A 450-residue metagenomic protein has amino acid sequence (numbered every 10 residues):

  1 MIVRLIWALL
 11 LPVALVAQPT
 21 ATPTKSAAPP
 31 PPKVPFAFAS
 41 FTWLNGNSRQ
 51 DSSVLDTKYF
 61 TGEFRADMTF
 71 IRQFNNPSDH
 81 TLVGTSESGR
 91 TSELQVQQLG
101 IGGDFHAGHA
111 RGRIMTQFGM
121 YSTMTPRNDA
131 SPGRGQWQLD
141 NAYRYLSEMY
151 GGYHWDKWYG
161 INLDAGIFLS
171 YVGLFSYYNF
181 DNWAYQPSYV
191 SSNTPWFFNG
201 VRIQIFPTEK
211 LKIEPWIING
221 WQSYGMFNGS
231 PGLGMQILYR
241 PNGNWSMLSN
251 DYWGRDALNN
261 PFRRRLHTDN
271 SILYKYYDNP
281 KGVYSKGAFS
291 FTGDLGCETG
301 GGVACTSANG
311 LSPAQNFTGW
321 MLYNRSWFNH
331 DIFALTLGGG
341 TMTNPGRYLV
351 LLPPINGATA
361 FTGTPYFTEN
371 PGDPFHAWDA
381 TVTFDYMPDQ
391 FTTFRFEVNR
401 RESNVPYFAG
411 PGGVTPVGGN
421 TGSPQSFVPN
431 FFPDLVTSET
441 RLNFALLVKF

Functional and structural regions predicted by a protein language model:
L11-D79, F427, F450: N-terminal periplasmic/intermembrane-space "pro-region" immediately following the signal or transit peptide
K33, S88, T125, R134-L139 (+2 more regions): Outer-membrane beta-barrel pore domains
F41, N75-G89, T123-Y150, H154-Y239 (+2 more regions): Surface-exposed coil loops of outer-membrane beta-barrel proteins
N47-G62, N75, G108-G112, D156-I161 (+5 more regions): Short loop/turn motifs that connect adjacent beta-strands in outer-membrane beta-barrel proteins
L55-F60, I71-V96, G419-D434: Surface-exposed strand-loop-strand hairpins of Gram-negative outer-membrane beta-barrel proteins
Y59-E63, L82, S86-S122: Glycine- and aromatic-enriched membrane insertion/assembly motifs of diderm outer-membrane and organelle channel
F64, V96-F105, E148-Y153, A165 (+8 more regions): Residues on the lipid-exposed face of transmembrane beta-strands in outer-membrane beta-barrel proteins
A66-R72, I114-F118, A165-L169, P215-N219 (+5 more regions): Transmembrane beta-barrel strands of outer-membrane/channel proteins
